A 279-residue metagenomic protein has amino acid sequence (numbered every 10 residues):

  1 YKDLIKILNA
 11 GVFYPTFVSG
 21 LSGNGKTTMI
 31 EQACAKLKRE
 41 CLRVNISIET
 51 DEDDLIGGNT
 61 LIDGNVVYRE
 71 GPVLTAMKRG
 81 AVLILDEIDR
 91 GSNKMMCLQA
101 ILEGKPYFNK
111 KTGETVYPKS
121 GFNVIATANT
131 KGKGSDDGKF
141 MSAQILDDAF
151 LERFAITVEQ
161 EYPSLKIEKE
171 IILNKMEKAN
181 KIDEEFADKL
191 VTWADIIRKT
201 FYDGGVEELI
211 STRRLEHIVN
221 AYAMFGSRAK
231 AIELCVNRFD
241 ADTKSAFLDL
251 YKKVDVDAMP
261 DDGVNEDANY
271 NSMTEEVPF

Functional and structural regions predicted by a protein language model:
Y1-F279: C-terminal regulatory/interaction module of P-loop NTP-utilizing enzymes
